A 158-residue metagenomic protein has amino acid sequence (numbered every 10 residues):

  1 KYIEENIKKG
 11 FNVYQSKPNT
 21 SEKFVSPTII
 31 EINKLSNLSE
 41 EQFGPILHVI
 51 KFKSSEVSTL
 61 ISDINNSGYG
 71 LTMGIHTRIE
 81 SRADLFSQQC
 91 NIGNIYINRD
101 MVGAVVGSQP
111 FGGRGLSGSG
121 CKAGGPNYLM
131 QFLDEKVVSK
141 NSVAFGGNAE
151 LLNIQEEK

Functional and structural regions predicted by a protein language model:
I3, K8, N19-K158: Conserved C-terminal structural/oligomerization subdomain of aldehyde/semialdehyde dehydrogenase
V13-K17: Diglycine-centered glycine-rich loop/turn motifs
